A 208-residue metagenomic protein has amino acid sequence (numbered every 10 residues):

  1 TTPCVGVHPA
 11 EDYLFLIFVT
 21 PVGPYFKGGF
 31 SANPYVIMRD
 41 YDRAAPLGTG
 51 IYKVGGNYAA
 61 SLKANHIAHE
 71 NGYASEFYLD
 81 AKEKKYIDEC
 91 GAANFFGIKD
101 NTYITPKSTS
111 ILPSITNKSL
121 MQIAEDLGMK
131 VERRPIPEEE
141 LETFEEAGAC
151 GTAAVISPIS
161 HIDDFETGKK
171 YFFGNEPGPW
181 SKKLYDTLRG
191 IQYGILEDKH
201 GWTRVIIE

Functional and structural regions predicted by a protein language model:
T1: Short acidic (Asp/Glu) patches
C4-E208: Helix-start/capping segments and mature chain N-termini
